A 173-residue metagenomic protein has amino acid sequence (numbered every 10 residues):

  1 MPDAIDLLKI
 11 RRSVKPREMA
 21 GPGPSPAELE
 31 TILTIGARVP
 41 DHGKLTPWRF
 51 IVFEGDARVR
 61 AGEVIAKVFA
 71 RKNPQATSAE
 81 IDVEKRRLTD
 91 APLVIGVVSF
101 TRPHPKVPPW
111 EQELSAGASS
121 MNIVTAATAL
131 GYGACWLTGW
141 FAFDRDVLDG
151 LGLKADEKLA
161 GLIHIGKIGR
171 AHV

Functional and structural regions predicted by a protein language model:
M1-D90, H172: N-terminal amphipathic, basic helical "cap/leader" segment at the start of enzyme domains
L7, V94-G96, L162-H164: Conserved hydrophobic/aromatic beta-strand scaffold that supports enzyme active sites
G36, I95, T101-G150: Small-aliphatic-rich amphipathic alpha-helix that forms the alpha element of a beta-alpha
G62, D146-V147, K154: Short Asp/Glu-rich motifs
R87, L151-R170: A glycine-rich helix N-cap at a beta->alpha junction
A91-L93, L130, L159-G161: Generic beta-strand structural signal
